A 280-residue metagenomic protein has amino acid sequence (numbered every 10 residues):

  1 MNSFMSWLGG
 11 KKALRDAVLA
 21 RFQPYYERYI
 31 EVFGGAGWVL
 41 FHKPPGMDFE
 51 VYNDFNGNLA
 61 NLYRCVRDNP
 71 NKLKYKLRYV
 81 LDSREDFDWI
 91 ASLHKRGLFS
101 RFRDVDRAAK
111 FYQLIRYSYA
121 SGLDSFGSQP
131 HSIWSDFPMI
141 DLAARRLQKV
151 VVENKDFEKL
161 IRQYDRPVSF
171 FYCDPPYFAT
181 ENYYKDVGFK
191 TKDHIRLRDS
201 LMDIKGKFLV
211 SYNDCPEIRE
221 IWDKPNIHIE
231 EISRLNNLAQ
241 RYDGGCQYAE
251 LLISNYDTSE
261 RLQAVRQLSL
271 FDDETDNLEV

Functional and structural regions predicted by a protein language model:
M1-G34, W38-L40, P45: S-adenosyl-L-methionine
M1-L14, P24, A60, N69-Y183 (+2 more regions): SAM-dependent nucleic-acid methyltransferase catalytic core
G34-W38, P138-M139, N213-P216, D257: Short, polar loop motifs at secondary-structure junctions
H42-G46, R162-R166, I218-P225: Short loop/helix-cap segments at secondary-structure boundaries that form the rim of catalytic
D48-V51: Short beta-strand element of Class I
N56: Conserved SAM/SAH-binding beta-strand->alpha-helix loop
Y63: Conserved SAM-binding loop
K190-V280: Long, positively charged, glycine-interspersed low-complexity recognition regions
